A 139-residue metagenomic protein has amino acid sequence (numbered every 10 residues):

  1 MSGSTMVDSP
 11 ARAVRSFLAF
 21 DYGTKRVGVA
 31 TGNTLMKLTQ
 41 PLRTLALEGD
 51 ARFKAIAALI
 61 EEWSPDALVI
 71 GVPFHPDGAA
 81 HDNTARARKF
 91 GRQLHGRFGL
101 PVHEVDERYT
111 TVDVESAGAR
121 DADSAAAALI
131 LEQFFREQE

Functional and structural regions predicted by a protein language model:
M1-F20, T24-E139: Phosphate- and other anionic-substrate recognition elements at nucleic-acid/protein interfaces
